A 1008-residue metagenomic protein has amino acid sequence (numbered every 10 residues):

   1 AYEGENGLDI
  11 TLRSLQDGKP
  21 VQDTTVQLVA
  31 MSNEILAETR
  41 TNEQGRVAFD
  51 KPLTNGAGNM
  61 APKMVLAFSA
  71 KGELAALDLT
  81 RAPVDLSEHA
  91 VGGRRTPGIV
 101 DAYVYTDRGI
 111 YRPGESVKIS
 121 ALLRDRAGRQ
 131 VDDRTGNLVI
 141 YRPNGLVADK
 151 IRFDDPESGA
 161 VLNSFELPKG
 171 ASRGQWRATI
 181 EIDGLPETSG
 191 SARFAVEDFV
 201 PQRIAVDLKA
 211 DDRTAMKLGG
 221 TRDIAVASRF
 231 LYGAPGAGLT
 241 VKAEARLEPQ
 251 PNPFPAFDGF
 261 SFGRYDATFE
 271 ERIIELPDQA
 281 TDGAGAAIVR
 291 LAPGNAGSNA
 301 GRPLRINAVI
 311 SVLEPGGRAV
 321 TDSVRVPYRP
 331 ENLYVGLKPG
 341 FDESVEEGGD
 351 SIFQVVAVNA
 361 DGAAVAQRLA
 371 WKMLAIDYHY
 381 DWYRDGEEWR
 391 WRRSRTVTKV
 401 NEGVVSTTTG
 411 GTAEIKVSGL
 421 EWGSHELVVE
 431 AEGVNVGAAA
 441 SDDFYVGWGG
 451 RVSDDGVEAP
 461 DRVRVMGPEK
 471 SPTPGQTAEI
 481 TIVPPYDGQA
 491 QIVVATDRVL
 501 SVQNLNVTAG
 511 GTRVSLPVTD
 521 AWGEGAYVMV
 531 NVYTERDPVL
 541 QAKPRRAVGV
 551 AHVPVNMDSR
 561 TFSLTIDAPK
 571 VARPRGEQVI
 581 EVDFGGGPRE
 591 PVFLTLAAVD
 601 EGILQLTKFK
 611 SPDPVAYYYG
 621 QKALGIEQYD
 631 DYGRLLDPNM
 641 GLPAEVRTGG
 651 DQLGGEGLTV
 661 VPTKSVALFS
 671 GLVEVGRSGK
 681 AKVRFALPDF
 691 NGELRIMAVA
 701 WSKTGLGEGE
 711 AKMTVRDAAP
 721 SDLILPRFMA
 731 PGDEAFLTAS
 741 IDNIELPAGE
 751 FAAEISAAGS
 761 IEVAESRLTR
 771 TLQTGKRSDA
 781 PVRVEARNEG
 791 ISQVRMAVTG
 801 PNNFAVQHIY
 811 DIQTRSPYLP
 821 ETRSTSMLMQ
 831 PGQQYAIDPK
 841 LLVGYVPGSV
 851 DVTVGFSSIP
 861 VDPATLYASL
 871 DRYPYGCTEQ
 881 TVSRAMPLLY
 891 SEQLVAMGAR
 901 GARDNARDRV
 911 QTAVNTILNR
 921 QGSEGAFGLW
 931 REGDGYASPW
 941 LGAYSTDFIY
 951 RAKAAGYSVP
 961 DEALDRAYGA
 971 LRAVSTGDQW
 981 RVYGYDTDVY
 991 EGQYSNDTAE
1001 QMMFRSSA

Functional and structural regions predicted by a protein language model:
E3-G7, D17-T25, A30-N33, A37-Q44 (+1 more regions): C-terminal segments of large proteins
